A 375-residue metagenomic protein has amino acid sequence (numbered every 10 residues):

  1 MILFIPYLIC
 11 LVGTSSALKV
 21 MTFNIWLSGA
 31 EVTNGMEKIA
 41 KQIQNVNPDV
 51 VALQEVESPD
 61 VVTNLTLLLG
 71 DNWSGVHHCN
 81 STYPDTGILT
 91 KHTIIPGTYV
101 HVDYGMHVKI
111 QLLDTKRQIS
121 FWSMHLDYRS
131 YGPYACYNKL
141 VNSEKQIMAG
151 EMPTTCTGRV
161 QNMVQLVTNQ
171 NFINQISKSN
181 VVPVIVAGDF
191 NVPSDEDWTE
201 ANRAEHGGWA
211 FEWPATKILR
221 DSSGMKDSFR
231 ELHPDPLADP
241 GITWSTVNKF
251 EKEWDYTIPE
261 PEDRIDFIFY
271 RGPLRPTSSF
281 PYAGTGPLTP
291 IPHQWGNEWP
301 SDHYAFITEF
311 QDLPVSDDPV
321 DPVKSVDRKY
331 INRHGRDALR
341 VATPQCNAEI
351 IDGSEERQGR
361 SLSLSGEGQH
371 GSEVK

Functional and structural regions predicted by a protein language model:
M1-A17: Cleavable N-terminal signal peptides of Sec/SRP-targeted secreted and luminal proteins
S16-Q42, I88-G335: Active-site regions of metal-assisted phosphoester/phosphodiester hydrolases, unifying DNase/endonuclease modules
L18-E31, V61-V76: Internal alpha/beta domain cores that form substrate/cofactor-binding pockets in large enzymes and binding proteins
I43, N47-L53: Proline-aspartate-enriched helix->loop->beta-strand connector
A52-E55, F229: A short beta-strand-loop structural module common to alpha/beta enzyme folds
V56-V61, P84, F190-P193: Acidic helix-start/capping segments at beta-turn-to-alpha-helix junctions
W73-G87: A short, structured active-site edge motif that brings together acidic residues
K329-K375: Long, low-complexity intrinsically disordered regions of secretory-pathway proteins
